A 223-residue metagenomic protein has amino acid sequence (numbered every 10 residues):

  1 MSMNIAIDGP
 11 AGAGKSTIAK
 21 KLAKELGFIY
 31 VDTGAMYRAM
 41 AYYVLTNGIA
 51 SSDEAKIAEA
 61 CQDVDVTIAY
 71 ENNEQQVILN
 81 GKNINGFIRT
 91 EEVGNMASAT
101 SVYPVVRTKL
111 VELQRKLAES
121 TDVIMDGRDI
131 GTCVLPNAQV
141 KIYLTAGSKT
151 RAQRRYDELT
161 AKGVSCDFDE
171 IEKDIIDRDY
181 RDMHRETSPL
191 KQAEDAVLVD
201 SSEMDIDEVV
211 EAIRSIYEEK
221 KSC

Functional and structural regions predicted by a protein language model:
N4: Walker A (P-loop) ATP-phosphate-binding motif of ABC ATPase nucleotide-binding domains
I7: Hydrophobic anchor at the beta1->P-loop junction of P-loop NTPases
A11: The conserved Walker
K15: Conserved lysine of the Walker
I18: Hydrophobic positions on the alpha1 helix immediately C-terminal to the Walker A/P-loop
E25-R89: N-terminal phosphate/diphosphate-binding loop that engages ATP/GTP or pyrophosphate donors across diverse enzyme folds
A69, Q114-S120, R128, T132-C133 (+2 more regions): Small-molecule kinase domains that catalyze NTP-dependent phosphoryl transfer to phosphate-bearing small molecules
N85-A97, S101-K162: ATP-dependent NMP and nucleoside kinases share a basic, alpha-helical "lid"
